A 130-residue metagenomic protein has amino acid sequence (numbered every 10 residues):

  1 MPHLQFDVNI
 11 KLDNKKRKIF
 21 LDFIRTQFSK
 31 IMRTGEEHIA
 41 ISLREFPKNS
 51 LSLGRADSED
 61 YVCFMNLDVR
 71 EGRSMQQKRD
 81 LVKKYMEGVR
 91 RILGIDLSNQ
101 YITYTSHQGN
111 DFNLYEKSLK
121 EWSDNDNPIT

Functional and structural regions predicted by a protein language model:
M1-T130: Interaction-mediating elements
